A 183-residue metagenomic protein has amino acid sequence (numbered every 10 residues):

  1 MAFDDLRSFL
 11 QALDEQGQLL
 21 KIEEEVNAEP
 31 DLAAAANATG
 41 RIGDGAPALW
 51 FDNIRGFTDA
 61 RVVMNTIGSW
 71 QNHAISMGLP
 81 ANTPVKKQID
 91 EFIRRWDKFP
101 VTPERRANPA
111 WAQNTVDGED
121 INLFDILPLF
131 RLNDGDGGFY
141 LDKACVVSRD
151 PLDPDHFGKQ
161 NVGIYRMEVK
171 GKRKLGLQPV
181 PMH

Functional and structural regions predicted by a protein language model:
M1-H183: Extended, highly charged
